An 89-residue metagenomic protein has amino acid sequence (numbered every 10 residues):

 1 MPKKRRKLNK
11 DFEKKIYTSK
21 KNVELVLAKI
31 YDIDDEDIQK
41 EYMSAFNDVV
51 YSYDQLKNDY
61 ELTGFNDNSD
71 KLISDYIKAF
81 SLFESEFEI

Functional and structural regions predicted by a protein language model:
M1-K10, K14: Short Lys/Arg-rich cationic patches that frequently serve as NLS/NoLS or arginine-rich RNA/DNA-binding motifs
K4-K7, K21, K40: Positively charged, low-complexity intrinsically disordered regions
F12-V23, Y42-S52: Short amphipathic alpha-helical heptad-repeat segments
N22, Y31, D48, N66 (+1 more regions): Compositionally biased non-globular segments, especially hydrophobic aliphatic-rich helices of signal peptides
V26, I30-D37, Y60-T63, F87: Secondary-structure edge/capping motif, primarily at the C-terminal ends of alpha-helices and the immediately following
D37-S74: Acidic, low-complexity, intrinsically disordered interaction modules
N66-I89: Amphipathic alpha-helical binding modules
